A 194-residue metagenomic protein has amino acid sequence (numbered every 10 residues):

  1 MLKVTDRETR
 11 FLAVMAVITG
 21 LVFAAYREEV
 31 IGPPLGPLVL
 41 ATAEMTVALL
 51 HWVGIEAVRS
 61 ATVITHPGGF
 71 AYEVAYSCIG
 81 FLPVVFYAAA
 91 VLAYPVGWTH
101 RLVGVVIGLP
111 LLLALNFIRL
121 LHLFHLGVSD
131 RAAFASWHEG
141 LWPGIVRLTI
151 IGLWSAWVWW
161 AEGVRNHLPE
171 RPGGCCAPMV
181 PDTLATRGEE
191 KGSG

Functional and structural regions predicted by a protein language model:
M1-G194: Hydrophobic N-terminal alpha-helices or hydrophobic patches in metabolic proteins across all domains of life
